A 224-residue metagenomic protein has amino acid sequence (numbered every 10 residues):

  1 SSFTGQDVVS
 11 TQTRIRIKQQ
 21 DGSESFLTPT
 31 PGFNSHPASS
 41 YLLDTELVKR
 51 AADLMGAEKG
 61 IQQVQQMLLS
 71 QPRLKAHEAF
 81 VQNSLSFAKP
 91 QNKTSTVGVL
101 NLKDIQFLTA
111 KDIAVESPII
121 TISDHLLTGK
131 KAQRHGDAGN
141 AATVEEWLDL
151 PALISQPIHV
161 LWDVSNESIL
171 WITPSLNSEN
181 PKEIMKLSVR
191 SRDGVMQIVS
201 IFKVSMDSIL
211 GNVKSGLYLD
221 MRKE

Functional and structural regions predicted by a protein language model:
S2-E224: Ribonuclease/tRNase effector modules and their secretory precursors
